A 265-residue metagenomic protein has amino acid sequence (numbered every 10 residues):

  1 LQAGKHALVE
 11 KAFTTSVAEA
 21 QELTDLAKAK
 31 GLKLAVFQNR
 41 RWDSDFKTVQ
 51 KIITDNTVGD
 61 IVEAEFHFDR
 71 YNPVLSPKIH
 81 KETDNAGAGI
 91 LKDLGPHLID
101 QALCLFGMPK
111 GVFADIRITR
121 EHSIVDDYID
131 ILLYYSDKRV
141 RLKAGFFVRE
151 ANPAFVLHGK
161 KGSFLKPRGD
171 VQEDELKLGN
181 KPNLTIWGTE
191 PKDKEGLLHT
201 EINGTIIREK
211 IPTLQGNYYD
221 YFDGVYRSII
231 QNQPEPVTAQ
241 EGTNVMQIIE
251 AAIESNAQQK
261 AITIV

Functional and structural regions predicted by a protein language model:
L1-R41, N56: Beta-strand-loop-alpha-helix segment that lines the small-molecule cofactor/substrate pocket of alpha/beta enzymes
A20, F46, L98-I99, Y219-D223 (+1 more regions): A general structural signal for well-ordered alpha-helical segments in protein cores
D25-K33, K47-V62, G159, S163: Basic phosphate/pyrophosphate-binding loop/patch that engages nucleotide-derived ligands
R40-H122, Q259: Predominantly a Rossmann-like dinucleotide-binding segment in NAD(P)-dependent oxidoreductases
E65-F68, S163-I202: Mobile, glycine-enriched helix-loop/loop "lid" segments at the mouths of ligand-binding/catalytic clefts that gate
A86-K92, I207-G216: A short glycine-threonine-serine/GTX helix/turn-capping micro-motif
D100-N183, Y219-Q233: Contiguous beta-strand/loop segments that form the cofactor/metal-binding neighborhood of enzyme cores
P212, D220, G224-V265: C-terminal helix-rich "cap/oligomerization" subdomain common to oxidoreductases
